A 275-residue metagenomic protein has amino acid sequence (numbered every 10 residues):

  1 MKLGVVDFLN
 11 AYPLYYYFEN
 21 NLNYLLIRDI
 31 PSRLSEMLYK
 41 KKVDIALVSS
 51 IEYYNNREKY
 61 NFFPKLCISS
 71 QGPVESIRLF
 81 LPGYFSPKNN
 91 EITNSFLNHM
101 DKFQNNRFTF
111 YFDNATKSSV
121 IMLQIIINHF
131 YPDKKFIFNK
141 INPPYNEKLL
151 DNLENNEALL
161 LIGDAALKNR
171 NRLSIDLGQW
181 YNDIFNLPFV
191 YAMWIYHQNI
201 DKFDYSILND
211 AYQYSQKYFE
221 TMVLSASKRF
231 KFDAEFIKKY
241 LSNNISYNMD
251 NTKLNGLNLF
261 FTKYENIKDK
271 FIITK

Functional and structural regions predicted by a protein language model:
M1-N20, E75-L149, N155-E157, N255: Bilobed "Venus flytrap"/periplasmic-binding protein-like clamshell domains and structurally analogous long
V6-A11, I30-P31, K42-Y54, K59 (+2 more regions): Beta->alpha turn/N-cap motifs
L22-L34: Short catalytic helix/loop segments, enriched in acidic residues and glycine and frequently bearing histidine
N23, Y39-V48, N152-L161: Alpha-to-beta junction loops
P64-N90, N94-S95, D183-N199: Hydrophobic/proline-rich hinge and linker segments of small-molecule sensing/allosteric domains, predominantly
K140-S225: Pocket-lining segment of extracytoplasmic ligand-binding domains
D201-K263: Secondary-structure end/capping motifs
T262, N266-K275: Long, low-complexity C-terminal extensions of enzymes
